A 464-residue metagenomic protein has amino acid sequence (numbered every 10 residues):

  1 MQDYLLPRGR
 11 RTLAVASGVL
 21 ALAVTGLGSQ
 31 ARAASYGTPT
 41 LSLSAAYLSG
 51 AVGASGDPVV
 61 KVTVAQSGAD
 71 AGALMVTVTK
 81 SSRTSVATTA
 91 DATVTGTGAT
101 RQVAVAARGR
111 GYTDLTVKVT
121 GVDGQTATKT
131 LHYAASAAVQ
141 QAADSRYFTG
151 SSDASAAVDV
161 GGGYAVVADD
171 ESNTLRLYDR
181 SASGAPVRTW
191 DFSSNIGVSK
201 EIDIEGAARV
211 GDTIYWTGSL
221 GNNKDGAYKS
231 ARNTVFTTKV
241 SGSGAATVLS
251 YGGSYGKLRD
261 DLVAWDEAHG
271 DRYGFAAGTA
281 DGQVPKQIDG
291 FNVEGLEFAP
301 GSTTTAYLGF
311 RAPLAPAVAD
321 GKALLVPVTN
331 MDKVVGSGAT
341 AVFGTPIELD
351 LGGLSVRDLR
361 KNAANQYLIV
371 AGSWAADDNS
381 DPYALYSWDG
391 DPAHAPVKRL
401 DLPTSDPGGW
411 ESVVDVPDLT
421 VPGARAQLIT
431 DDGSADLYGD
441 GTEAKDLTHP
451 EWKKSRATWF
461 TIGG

Functional and structural regions predicted by a protein language model:
Q2-A33: Secretory targeting and sorting signals
G37-V76: Extracellular ectodomain surface segments
D57-S67, T77-T79, A104-V105, L115-V119 (+1 more regions): Core beta-strand segments of extracellular beta-sandwich domains
T77-R101: Low-complexity "stalk/linker" and mucin-like segments enriched in Ser/Thr/Pro/Ala/Gly
T97, A134-G464: Sequence/structural signature of beta-propeller domains
T100-Y112: Extracellular/luminal low-complexity segments enriched in Ser/Thr/Pro
V119-Q125: Short, solvent-exposed loop/turn segments at the edges of extracellular beta-sandwich modules
Q125-A137: C-terminal edge beta-strand
